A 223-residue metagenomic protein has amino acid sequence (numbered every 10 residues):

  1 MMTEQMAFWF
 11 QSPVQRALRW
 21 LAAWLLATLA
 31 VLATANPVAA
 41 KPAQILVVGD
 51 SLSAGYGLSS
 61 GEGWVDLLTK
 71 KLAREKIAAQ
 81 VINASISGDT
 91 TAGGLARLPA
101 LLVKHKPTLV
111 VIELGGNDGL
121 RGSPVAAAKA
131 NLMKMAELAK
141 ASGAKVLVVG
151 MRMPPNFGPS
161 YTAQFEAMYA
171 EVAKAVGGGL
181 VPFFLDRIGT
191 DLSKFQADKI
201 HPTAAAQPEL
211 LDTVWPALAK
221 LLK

Functional and structural regions predicted by a protein language model:
M1, F8, P37-V38, I45 (+2 more regions): Structured catalytic cores of enzymes that bind and process phosphorylated ligands/cofactors
M1-A17: N-terminal secretory signal peptides that target proteins for export/translocation
W20-A33: Bacterial N-terminal signal peptides
V38-S87, R97-K106: Serine-esterase "nucleophile elbow" of acetyl-processing enzymes
A54, T90, P155: Flexible, glycine-rich phosphate/dinucleotide-binding loops and adjacent beta-alpha linkers at cofactor/substrate
G57, I82-T90, G119-G122, K199: Acidic/histidine-rich helix-loop elements that form or flank divalent-metal/phosphate-binding sites at the catalytic
L67, A73, I77, G93-K223: Alpha-helical cap/lid subdomain in secreted, periplasmic, or secretory-pathway luminal O-acyl-processing enzymes
